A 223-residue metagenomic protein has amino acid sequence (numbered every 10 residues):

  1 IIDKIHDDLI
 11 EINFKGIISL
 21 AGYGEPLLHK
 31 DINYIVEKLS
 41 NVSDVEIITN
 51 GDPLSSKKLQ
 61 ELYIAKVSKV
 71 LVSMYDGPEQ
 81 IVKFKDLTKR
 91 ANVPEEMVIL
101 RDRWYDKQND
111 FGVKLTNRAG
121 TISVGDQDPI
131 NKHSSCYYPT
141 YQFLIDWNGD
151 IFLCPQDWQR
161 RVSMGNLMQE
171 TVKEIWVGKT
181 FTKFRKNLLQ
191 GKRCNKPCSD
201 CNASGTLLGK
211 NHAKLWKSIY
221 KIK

Functional and structural regions predicted by a protein language model:
I1-D126, I130-S134: Conserved glycine-rich "GG(E/T)P / GGGxP" loop and the immediately following alpha-helix in the radical SAM core
I32, C154-P155: Active-site-flanking alpha-helical
Y137-P139: Short, small/polar residue-rich loop motifs at catalytic or cofactor-binding pockets
I145-D146: Short, acidic, Ser/Thr-enriched surface-loop or helix-capping motifs
Q156-K223: Flexible mid-to-C-terminal extensions adjoining Fe-S/redox cofactors in radical SAM and related proteins
